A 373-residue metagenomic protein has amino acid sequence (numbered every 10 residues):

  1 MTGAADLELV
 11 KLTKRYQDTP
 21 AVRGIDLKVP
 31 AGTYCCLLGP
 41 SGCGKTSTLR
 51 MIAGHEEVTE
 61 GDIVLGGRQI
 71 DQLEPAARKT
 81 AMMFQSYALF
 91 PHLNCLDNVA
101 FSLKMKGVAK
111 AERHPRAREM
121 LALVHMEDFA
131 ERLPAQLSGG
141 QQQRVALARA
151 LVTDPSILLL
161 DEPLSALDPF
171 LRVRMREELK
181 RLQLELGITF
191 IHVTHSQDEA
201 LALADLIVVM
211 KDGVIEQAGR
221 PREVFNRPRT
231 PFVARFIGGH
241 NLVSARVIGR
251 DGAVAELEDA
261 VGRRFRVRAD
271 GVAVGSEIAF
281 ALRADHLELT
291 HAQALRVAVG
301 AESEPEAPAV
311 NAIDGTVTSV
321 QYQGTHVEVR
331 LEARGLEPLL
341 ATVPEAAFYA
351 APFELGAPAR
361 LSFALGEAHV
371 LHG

Functional and structural regions predicted by a protein language model:
Y34, P75-R235: ABC ATPase nucleotide-binding domains
L38-P40: The feature captures the beta-strand-to-loop junction immediately N-terminal to the Walker
T46-L49, V145: ABC ATPase nucleotide-binding domain helices that frame the ATP-binding cleft
A53: Helix-to-loop junction immediately C-terminal to a conserved catalytic motif
E56-I63: Conserved post-Walker A/P-loop segment of ABC ATPase nucleotide-binding domains
D62, R68, V214: ATP-binding/catalytic-site motifs of ATP-hydrolyzing domains
N226, V261-Q321, A346-G373: Glycine/charge-rich catalytic "coupling/switch" loops of P-loop NTPases
